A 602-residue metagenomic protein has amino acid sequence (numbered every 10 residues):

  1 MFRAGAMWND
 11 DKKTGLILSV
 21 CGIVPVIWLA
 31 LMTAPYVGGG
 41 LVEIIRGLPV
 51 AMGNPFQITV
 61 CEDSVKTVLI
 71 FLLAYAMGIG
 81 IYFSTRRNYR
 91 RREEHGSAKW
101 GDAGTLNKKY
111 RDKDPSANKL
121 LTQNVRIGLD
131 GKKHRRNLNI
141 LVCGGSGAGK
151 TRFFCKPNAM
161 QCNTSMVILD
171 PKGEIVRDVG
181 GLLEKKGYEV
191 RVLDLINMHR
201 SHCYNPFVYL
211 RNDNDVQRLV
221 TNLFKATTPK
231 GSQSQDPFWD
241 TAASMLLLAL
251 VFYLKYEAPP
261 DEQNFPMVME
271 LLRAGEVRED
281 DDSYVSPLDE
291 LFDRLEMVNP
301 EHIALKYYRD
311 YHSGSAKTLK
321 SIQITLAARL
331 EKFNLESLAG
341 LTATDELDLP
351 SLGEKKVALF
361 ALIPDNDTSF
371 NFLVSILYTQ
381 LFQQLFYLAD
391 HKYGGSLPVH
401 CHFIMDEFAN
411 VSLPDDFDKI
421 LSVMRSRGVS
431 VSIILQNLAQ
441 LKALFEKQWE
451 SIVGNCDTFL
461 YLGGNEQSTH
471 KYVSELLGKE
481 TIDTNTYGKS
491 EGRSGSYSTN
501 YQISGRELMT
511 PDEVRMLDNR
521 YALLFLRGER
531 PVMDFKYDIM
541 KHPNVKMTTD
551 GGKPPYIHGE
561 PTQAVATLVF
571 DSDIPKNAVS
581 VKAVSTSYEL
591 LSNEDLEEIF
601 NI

Functional and structural regions predicted by a protein language model:
M1-A148, R152-C155, H199, Q502 (+1 more regions): Basic- and hydrophobic-enriched, low-structure N-terminal and domain-boundary segments that flank ATP-binding catalytic
L18, P25, V42, R278 (+6 more regions): Polar low-complexity intrinsically disordered regions enriched in Ser/Thr and small residues
N54-P55, V65-N118, D213-L223, M267-A274 (+3 more regions): Short alpha-helical interface patches
G96-W100, T122, H134, L138-N139 (+7 more regions): General secondary-structure edge motif
K99-N107, A117, T122-K132, R152-F153 (+7 more regions): A broad, low-specificity signal for short, low-complexity segments enriched in glycine/proline and polar/charged
R136-V429, L444, Q448, D512-M533 (+2 more regions): P-loop NTPase motor domains
L421-V423, R427-L523: Conserved ATP-driven motor cores of ASCE-family P-loop NTPases powering translocation/secretion/packaging/pilus
D538: Short, surface-exposed polybasic-aromatic patches that bind anionic ligands, especially phosphate groups
